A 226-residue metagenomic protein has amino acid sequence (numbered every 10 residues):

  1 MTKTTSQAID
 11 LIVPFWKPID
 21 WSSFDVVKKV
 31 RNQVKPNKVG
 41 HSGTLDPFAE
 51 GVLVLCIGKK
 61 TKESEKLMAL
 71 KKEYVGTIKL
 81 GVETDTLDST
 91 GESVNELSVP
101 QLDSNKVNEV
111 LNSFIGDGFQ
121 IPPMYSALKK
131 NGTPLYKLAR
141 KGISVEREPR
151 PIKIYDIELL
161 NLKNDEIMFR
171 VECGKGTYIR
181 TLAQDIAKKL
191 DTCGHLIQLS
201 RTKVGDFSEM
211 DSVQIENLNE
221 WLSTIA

Functional and structural regions predicted by a protein language model:
M1-A226: Catalytic/RNA-binding core of pseudouridine synthases
